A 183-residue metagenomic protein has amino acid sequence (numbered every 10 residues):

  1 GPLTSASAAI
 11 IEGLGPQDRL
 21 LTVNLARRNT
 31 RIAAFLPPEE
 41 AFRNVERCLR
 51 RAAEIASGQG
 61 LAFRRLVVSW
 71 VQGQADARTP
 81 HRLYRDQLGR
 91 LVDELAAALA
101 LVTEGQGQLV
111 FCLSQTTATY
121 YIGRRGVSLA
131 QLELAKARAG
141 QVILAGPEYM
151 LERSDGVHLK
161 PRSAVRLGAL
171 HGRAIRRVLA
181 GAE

Functional and structural regions predicted by a protein language model:
G1-E183: Cell-envelope and extracellular/periplasmic
